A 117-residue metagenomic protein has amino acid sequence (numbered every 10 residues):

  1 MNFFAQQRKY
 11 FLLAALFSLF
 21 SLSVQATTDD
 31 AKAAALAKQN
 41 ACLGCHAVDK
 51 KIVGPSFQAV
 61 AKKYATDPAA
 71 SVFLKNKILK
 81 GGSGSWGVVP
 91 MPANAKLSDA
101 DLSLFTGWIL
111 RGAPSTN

Functional and structural regions predicted by a protein language model:
N2-L13: Bacterial N-terminal signal peptides that target proteins for export
F3-F4, D30-K32, H46, A69-S71 (+1 more regions): Periplasmic c-type cytochrome electron-transfer domains
F11-S21: Bacterial N-terminal signal peptides
L22-A37, I52, K63: Electrostatic cytochrome c docking/interface patches
Q39-N40, A47: Aromatic-flanked redox-active Cys/Sec active sites in thiol-based oxidoreductases, especially the WC-centered
G44, K50-Y64, K77-L104, N117: Axial heme c-ligation environment in periplasmic c-type cytochrome domains
K63-F73: Short microdomains enriched in Cys/His and/or Lys/Arg
L110-T116: Short, low-complexity, Pro/Ser/Thr/Gly-rich segments in the mature regions of secreted, periplasmic
